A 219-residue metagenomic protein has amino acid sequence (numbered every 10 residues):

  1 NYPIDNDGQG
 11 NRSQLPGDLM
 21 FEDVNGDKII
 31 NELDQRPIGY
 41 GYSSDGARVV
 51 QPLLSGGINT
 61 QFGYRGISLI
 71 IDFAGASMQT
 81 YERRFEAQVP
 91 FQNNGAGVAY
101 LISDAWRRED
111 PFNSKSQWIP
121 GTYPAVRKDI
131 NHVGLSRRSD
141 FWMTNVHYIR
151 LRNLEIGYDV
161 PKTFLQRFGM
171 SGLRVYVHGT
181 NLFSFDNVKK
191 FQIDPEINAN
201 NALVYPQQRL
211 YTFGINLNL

Functional and structural regions predicted by a protein language model:
N1-Q9, N94-V98, A105, D110-N113 (+2 more regions): C-terminal beta-signal and terminal closure region of outer-membrane beta-barrel proteins
N1-V50, P90, I102-S116: Conserved small-residue
N6-Q14, S77-G169, L173-R174: Extracytoplasmic gating/loop element in the C-terminal half of outer-membrane beta-barrel translocons and assembly
L54, R65-I67, H147, G169-L173 (+1 more regions): Outer-envelope beta-barrel architecture signal
G57-N59, N153-G157, T212-G214: Membrane-embedded beta-strand positions in outer-membrane beta-barrel channels/transporters
G63, A74-A76, H178-L182, N218: Outer-membrane beta-barrel pore domains and translocons
G66-I71, T163-F164: Repeated loop/turn-to-beta-strand initiation elements of outer-membrane beta-barrel proteins
I71, V175-V177, I215: Membrane-embedded beta-strand positions of outer-membrane beta-barrel proteins
